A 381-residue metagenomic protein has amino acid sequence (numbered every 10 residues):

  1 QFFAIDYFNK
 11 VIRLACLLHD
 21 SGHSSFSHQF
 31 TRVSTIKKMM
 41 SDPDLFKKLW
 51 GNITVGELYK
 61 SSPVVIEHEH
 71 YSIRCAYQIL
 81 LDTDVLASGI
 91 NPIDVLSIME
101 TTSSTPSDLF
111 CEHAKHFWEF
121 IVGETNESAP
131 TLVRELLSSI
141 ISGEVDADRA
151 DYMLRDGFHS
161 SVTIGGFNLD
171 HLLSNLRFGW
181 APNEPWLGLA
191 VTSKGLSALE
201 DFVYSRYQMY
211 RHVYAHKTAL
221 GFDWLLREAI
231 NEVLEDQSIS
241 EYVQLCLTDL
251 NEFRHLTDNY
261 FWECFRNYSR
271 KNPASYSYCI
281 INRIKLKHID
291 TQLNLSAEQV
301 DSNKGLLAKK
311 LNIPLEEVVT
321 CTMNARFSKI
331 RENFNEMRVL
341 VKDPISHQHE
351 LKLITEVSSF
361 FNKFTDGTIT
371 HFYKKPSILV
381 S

Functional and structural regions predicted by a protein language model:
Q1-L14, G22-D290: Sequence-structural signature of the catalytic-core scaffold of metal-dependent phosphohydrolases that act on
V213, T218, R227, Q237-S381: Terminal helices and disordered tails flanking the catalytic cores of nucleotide-processing hydrolases
